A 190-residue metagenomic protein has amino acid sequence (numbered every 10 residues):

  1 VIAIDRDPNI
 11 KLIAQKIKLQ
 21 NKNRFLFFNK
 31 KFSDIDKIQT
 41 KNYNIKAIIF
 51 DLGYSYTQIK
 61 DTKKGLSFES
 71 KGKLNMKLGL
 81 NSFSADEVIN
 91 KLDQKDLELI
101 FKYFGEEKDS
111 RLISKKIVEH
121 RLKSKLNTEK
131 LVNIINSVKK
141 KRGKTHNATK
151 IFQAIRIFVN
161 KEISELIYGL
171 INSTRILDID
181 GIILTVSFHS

Functional and structural regions predicted by a protein language model:
V1-S190: S-adenosyl-L-methionine-dependent methyltransferase catalytic core, i.e., the SAM/SAH-binding region
